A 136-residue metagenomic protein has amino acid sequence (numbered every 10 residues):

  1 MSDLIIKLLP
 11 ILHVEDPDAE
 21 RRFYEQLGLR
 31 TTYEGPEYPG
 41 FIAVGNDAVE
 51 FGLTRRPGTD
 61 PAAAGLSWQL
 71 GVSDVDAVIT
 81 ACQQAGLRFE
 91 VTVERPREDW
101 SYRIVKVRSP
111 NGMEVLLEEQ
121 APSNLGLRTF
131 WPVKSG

Functional and structural regions predicted by a protein language model:
M1, Q83-G136: Vicinal oxygen chelate
S2, F51-L53, T59, V72 (+2 more regions): Short alpha-helix boundary/capping motifs
S2-L4, I11-E50: Core segments of cupin and vicinal oxygen chelate
I6-E15, I42-G45, D60-A85, Y102-M113: Vicinal oxygen chelate
L8-D18, V49-G58, F89-T92, P122: Short N-terminal helix-initiation segments at or just after the protein's N-terminus
R30-G65, E114-Q120: Conserved short beta-strand elements that form part of the metal-binding/catalytic scaffold of enzyme active sites
